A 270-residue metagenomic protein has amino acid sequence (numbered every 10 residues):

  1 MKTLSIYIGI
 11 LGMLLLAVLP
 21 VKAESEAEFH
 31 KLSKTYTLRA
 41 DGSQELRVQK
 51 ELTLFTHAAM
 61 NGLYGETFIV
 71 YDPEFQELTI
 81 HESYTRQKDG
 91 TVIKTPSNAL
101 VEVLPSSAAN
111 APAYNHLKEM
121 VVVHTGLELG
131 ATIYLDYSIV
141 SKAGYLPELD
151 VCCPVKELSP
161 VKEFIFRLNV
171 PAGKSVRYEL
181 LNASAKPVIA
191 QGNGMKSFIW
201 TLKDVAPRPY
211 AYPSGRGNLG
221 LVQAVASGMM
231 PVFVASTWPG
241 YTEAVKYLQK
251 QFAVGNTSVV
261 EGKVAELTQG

Functional and structural regions predicted by a protein language model:
M1-S25: Bacterial Sec-dependent N-terminal signal peptides
S5-I8, L38, A58, E266: Compositionally biased, low-complexity repeat tracts
G9-G12, L54, G62, R86-K88 (+5 more regions): Residues in flexible loops and secondary-structure boundaries
G12-L15, G65, I93, N218-Q223 (+1 more regions): Polar low-complexity intrinsically disordered regions enriched in Ser/Thr and small residues
L14, V123-H124, Q251: Short N-terminal micro-motifs specific to bacterial/archaeal maturation and metal-cluster initiation sites
L16-L19, S97, A211: Residue-level recognition of conserved structural "scaffold" positions that shape functional pockets and channels
A23-V161, G255-G262: Lumenal/extracellular ectodomains and adaptor appendage modules of the eukaryotic vesicle/secretory system
V140-C152, K156-G270: Secretory-pathway-linked proteins and extracytosolic
